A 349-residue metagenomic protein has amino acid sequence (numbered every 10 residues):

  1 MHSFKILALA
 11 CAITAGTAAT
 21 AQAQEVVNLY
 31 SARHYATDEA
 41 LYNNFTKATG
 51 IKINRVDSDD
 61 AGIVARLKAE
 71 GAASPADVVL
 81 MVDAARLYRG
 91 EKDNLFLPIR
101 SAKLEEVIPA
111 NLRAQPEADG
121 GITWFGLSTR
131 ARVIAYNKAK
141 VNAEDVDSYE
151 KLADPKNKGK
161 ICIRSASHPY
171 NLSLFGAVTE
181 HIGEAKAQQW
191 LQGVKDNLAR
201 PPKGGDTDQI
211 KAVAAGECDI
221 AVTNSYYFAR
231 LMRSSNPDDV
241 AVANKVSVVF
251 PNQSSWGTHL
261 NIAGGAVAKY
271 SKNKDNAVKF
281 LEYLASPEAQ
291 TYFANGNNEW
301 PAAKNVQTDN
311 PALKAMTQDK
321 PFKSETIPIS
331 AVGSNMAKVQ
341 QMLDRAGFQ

Functional and structural regions predicted by a protein language model:
T17-A23: Sec/Tat signal peptide C-region and signal peptidase I cleavage site
A23-R89, Q349: Early extracytoplasmic/lumenal segment of secretory-pathway proteins
Y30-R33, G120-W124, Y136-K138, E144 (+3 more regions): Short beta-strand->loop
S74-V79, L97-I134, E150, I161: A structural signal for short loop-to-beta-strand junctions that line the ligand-binding cleft of periplasmic/secreted
L87-L95, E117-D147, F175-G176, L260-A266: Periplasmic solute-binding protein
A166, Y170-S173, A177-P251: Ligand-binding pocket segment of bilobal, Venus flytrap-like solute-binding proteins
A263-T326: Mature extracytoplasmic/periplasmic domains
D309-Q349: Extracellular/periplasmic bilobal clamshell ligand-binding domains
